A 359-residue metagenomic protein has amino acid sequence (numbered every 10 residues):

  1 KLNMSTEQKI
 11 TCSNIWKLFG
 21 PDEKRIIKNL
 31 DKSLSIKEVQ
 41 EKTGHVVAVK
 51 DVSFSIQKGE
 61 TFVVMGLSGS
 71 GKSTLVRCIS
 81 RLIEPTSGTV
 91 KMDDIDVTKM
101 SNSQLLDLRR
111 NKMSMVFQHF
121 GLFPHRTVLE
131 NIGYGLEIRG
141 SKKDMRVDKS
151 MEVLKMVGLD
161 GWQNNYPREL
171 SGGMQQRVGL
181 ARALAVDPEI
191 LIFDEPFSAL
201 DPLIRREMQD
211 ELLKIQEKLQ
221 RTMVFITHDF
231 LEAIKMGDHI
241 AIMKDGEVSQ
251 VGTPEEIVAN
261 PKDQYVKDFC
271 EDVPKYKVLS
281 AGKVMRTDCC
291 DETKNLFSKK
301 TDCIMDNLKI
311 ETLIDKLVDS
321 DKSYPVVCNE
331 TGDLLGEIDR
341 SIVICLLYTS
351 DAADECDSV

Functional and structural regions predicted by a protein language model:
K28-E38, I95-D96, E137, D144-G161: Conserved ABC ATPase "signature" region
S80: Helix-to-loop junction immediately C-terminal to a conserved catalytic motif
G88-D96: Conserved ABC transporter NBD signature motif
Y166-L170, M174: Conserved ABC ATPase signature
A185-E189: A short, proline-enriched helix->beta-strand linker immediately N-terminal to the Walker B motif in ABC-type P-loop
D245-G246: Conserved ABC ATPase "signature" C-loop
Y348-A353: Conserved small/polar residues in nucleotide/adenosyl-binding loops
